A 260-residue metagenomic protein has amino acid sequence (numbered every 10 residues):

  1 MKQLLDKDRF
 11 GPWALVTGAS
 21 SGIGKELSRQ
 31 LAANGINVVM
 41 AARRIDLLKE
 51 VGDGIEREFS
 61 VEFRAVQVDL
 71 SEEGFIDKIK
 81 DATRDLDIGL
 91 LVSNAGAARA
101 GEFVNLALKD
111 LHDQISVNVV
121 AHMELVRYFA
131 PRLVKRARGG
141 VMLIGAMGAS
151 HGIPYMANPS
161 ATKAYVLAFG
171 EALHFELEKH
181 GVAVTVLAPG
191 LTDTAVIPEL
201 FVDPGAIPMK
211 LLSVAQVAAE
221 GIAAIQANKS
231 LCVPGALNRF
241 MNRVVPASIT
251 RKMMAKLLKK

Functional and structural regions predicted by a protein language model:
W13, S20-G22: Conserved glycine-rich cofactor-binding loop
N34-V51: Conserved glycine-rich Rossmann-like NAD(P)H-binding loop of the short-chain dehydrogenase/reductase
N94-R99: Conserved NAD(P)H cofactor-binding loop of Rossmann-fold oxidoreductase domains
E102-F103, A107-I115: Substrate-binding pocket helix/loop in short-chain dehydrogenase/reductase
V126, T162: Active-site helix of classical SDR
A146: Residue(s) in the substrate-gating loop at a strand-loop-helix junction that position the organic substrate next
V186, P204-F240: C-terminal helical subdomain
